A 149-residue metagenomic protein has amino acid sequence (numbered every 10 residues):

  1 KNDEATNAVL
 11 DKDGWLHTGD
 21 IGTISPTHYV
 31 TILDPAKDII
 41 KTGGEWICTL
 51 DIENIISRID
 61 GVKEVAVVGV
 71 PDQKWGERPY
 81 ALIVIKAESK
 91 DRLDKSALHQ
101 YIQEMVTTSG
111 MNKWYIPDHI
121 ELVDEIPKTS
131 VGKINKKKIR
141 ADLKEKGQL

Functional and structural regions predicted by a protein language model:
D3-D13, G19-M111, Y115, G132 (+1 more regions): AMP-binding/adenylate-forming catalytic core of the ANL superfamily
W46, P127, A141: Residue-level detector of flexible, active-site-proximal loop/helix-junction positions within diverse enzyme catalytic
V123-V131: Active-site and channel-lining beta-strand-loop segments that bind or position nucleotide-derived/phosphorylated
A141-L149: Acidic/polar alpha-helix N-cap and adjacent early helical turns within long charge-rich amphipathic helices/linkers
